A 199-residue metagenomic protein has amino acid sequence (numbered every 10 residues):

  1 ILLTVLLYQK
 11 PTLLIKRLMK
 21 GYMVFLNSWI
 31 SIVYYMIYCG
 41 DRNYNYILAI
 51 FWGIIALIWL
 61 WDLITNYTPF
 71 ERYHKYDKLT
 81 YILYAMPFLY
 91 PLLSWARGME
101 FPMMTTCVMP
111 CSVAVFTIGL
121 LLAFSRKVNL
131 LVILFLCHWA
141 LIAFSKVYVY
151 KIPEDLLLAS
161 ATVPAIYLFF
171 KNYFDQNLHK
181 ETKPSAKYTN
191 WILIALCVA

Functional and structural regions predicted by a protein language model:
I1-G40, A199: N-terminal topogenic module of multi-pass integral membrane proteins
T12-V24, Y73-Y81, S125-L136: Membrane-interfacial loop-to-transmembrane alpha-helix junctions, especially the N-terminal start
V24-I30, F51-L60, A114-L120, A140-A143 (+1 more regions): Alpha-helical transmembrane segments and their membrane-interface exit regions
F25-V33, Y84-W95, L136-Y148: Aromatic-anchored segments of alpha-helical transmembrane domains
I37-D41, L122-L134, L141-D155, F174-P184: Membrane-helix boundary connector in multi-pass membrane proteins
R42-G119: Membrane-proximal helix-loop-helix units in multi-pass membrane proteins
Y44-A49, Y148-P164: Loop-to-transmembrane alpha-helix initiation sites
S185-A199: Internal/C-terminal transmembrane anchor helices
